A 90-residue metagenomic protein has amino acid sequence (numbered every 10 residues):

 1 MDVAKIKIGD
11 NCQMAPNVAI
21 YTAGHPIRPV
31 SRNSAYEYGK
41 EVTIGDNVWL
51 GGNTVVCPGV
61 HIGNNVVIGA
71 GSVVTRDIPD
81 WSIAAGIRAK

Functional and structural regions predicted by a protein language model:
M1-H61, I87-R88: Flexible, glycine/small-residue-enriched loop-and-beta-strand segment within the central core of proteins
W49, V67, S72-V73, W81: A generic "structured core" feature
R76: Short helix N-cap motif at coil->helix boundaries in the Bergerat
D80-K90: Conserved beta-strand-loop-alpha-helix hinge in the C-terminal portion of ABC ATPase nucleotide-binding domains
